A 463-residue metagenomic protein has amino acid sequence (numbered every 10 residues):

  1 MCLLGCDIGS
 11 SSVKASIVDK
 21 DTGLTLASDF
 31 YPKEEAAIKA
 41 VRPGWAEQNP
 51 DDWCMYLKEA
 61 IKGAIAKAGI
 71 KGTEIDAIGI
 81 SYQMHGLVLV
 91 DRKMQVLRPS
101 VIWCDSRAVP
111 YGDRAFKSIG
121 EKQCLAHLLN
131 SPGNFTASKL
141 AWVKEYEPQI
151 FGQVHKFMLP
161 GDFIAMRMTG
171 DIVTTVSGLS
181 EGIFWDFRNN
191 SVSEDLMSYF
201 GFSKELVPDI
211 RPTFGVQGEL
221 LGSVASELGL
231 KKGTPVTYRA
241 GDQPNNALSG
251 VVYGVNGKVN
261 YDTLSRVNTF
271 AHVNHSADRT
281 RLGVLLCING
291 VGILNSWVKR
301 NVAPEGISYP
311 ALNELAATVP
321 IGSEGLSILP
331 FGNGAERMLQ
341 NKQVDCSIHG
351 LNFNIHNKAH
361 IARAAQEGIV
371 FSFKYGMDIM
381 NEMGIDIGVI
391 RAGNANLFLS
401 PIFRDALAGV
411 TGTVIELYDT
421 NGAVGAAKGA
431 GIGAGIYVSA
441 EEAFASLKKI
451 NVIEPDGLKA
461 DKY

Functional and structural regions predicted by a protein language model:
M1-K33, D76-K117, Q149, G257-Y463: Glycine/Thr-rich phosphate-binding loops that ligate phosphate moieties of nucleotide and other phosphorylated ligands
C2, I8-S10, Q123-G241, N295 (+5 more regions): Gly/Ser/Thr-rich active-site cleft segment
D29-K71: N-terminal phosphate-binding loop and adjacent alpha-helix
R42-E47, E121-N130, T280-R281, D456-G457: Short glycine/proline- and acidic residue-enriched helix-loop micro-motifs that form flexible lids or anion-recognition
P50-D52, K117-P132, E227-K231, I432-L447: A polyampholytic, Gly/Pro-enriched intrinsically disordered region
L57-D76, E147-F151, E194-K204, L228 (+1 more regions): Phosphate/pyrophosphate-binding loops at sites that engage ATP/ADP/AMP, CoA/4′-phosphopantetheine, polyphosphate
E227, T237-H275: Acidic, glycine-rich loop-and-beta core segments that form the ion-binding/anion-interacting portion of active sites
